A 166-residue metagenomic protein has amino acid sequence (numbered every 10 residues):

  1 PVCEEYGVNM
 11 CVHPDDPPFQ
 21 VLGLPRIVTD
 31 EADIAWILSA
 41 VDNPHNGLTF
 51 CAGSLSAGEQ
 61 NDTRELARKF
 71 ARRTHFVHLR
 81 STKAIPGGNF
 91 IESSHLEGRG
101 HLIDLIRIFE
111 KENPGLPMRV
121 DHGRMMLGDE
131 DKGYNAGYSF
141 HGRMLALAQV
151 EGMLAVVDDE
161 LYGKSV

Functional and structural regions predicted by a protein language model:
P1: Alpha-helix-centered segments that form part of catalytic cores
E4-E5, N9, F19-V166: Histidine-acidic metal/acid-base catalytic patches
D16: Long, charge-dense, solvent-exposed interaction surfaces that engage phosphate-rich ligands
